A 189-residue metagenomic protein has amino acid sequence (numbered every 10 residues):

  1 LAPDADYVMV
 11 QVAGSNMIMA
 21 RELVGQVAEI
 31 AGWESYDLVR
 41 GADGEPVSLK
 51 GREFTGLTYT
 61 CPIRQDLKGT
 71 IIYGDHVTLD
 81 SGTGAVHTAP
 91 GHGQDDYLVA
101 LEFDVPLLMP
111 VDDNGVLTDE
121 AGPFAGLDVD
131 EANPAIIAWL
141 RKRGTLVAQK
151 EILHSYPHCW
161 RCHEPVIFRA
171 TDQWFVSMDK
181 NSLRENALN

Functional and structural regions predicted by a protein language model:
L1-N114, A187-N189: NTP-handling and nucleic-acid-processing catalytic cores
Q65-K68, H76, S81-N189: Residue patterns forming the tRNA-binding/recognition surfaces of aminoacyl-tRNA synthetases and related DALR
